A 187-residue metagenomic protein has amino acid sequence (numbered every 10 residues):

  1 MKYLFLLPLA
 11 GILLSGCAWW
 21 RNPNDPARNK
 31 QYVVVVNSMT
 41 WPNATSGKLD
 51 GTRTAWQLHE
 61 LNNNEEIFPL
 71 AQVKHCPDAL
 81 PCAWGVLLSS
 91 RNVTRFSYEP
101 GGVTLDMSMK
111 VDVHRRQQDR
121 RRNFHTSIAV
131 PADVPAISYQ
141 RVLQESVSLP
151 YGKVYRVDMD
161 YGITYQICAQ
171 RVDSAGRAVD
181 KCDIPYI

Functional and structural regions predicted by a protein language model:
M1-L4: Positively charged n-region of N-terminal signal peptides that target proteins for export
L6-S15: Bacterial N-terminal signal peptides
A18-I187: Outer membrane pore-forming secretion/assembly proteins and partners of Gram-negative envelopes
